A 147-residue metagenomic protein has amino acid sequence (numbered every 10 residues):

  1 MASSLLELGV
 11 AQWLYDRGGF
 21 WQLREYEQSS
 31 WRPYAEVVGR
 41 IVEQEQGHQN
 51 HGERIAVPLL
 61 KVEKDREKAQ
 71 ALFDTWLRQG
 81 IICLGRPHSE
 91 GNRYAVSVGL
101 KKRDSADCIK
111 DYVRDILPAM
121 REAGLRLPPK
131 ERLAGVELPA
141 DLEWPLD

Functional and structural regions predicted by a protein language model:
M1-S29, L84, D147: Alpha-helical bundle segments that constitute or directly flank the non-heme di-iron/ferroxidase center
S4, L8, V37, D65-K68 (+2 more regions): Non-transmembrane, amphipathic alpha-helical segments
G9-F20, V38-G52, W76-G80: Alpha-helical transition-metal enzyme core signature, strongest for iron centers
W21-R40, R54-A71, E90-G99: Inter-helical turn/loop segments and adjacent helix faces that build the functional surface of alpha-helical bundle
S29-I41, Q46-Q49, E53, P58-L60 (+1 more regions): C-terminal intrinsically disordered extensions
E67-D147: Extended, helix-rich structural scaffolds rather than catalytic motifs
